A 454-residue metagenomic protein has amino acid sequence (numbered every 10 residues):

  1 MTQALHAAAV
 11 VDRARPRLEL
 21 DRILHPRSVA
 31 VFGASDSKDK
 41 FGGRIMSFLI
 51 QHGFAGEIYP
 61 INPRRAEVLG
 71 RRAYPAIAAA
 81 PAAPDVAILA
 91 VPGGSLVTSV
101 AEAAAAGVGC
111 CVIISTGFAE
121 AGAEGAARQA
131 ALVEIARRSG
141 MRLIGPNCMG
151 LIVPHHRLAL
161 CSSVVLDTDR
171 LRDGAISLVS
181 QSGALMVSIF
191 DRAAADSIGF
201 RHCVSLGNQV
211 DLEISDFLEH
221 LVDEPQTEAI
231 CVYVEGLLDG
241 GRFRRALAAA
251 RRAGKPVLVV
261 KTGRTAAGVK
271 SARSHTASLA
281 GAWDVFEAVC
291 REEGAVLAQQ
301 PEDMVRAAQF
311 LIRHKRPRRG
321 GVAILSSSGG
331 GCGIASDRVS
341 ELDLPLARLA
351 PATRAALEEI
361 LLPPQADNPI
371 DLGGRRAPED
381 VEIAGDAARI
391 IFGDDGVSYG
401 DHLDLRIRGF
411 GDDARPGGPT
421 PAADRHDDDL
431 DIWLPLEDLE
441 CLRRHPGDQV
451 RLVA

Functional and structural regions predicted by a protein language model:
M1-R389, R406: Catalytic-core regions of core metabolic enzymes, especially those transforming organic acids/acyl-group intermediates
I383-R425, L430-A454: Long, compositionally biased stretches
